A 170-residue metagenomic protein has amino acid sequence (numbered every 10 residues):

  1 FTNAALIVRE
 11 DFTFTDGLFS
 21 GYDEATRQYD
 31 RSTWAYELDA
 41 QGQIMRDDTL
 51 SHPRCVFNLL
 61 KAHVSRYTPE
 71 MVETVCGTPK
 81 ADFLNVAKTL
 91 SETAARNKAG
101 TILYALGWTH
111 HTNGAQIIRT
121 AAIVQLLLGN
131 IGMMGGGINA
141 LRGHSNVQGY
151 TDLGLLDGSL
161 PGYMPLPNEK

Functional and structural regions predicted by a protein language model:
F1-T93: Long, well-ordered, tryptophan-enriched scaffold segments
T2, D11-T13, T33, T112-I117 (+1 more regions): Short acidic, glycine/serine/threonine-rich loops at helix termini
W34-E37, Q41-G42, V56-L59, L126-K170: Extended redox/cofactor-interaction regions of prokaryotic respiratory oxidoreductases
H52, H63, H110-H111, H144 (+1 more regions): Histidine (H) residue identity feature
H63-Y67, T74-D82, V86-R96, I118-N130 (+3 more regions): Generic, well-ordered alpha-helical scaffold segments in large soluble proteins
M71-P79, Y104-T112, G143-S145: Conserved short loop/turn motifs at secondary-structure junctions
V86, K98, Q116, Y150-T151 (+1 more regions): Alpha-helix boundary/capping detector
K98-Y104: Generic beta-sheet signal
